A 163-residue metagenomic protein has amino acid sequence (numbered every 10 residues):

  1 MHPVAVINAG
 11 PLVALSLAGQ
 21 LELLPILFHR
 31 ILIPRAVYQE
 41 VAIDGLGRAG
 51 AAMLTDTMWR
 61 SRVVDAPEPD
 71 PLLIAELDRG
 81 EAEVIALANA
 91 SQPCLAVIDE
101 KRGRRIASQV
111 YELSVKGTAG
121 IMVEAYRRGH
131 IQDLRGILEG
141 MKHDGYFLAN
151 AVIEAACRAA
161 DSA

Functional and structural regions predicted by a protein language model:
P3-L95, K101-R105, Q109-S114, G136 (+1 more regions): Active-site-proximal, substrate-binding regions of enzyme catalytic domains and RNA-binding/basic surfaces
Y38, R128-D133: Charge-dense polyanion-binding interfaces
E100-R102, G120-I121: Short, ordered loop/turn segments at secondary-structure junctions
T118-H130: Long, charge-dense
D133, Y146-A149: Short, glycine-/small-residue-rich phosphate/pyrophosphate-handling segment
G140-M141: Helix-rich interaction surfaces within compact, conserved domain-sized segments that mediate assembly or partner
